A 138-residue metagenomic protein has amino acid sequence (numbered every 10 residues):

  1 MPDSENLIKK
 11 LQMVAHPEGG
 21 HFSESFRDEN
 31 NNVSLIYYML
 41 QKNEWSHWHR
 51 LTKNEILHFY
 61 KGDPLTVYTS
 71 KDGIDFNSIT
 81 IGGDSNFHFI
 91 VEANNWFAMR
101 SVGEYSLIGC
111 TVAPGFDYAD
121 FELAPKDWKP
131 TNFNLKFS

Functional and structural regions predicted by a protein language model:
M1-I90, F97-A98, G103-S138: Non-catalytic, conserved peripheral segments adjacent to functional cores
